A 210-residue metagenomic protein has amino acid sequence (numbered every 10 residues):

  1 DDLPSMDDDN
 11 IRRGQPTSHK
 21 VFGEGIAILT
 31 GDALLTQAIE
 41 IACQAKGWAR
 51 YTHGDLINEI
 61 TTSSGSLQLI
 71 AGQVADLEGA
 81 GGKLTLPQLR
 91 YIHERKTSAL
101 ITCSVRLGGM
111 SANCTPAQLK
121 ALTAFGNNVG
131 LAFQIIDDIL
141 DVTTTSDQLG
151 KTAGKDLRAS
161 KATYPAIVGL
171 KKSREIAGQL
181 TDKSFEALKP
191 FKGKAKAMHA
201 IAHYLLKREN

Functional and structural regions predicted by a protein language model:
D2-L188, K196-L206: Mg2+-dependent prenyl diphosphate-binding active-site environment of isoprenoid biosynthetic enzymes
E209-N210: Short cytosolic juxtamembrane segments of multi-pass membrane proteins
